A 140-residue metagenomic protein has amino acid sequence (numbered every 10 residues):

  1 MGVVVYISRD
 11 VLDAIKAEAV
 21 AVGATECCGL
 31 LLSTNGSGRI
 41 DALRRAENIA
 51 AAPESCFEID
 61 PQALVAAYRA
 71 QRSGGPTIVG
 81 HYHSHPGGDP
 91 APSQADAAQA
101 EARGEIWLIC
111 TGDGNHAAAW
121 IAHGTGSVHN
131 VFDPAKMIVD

Functional and structural regions predicted by a protein language model:
M1-I78, G87-D140: Conserved beta-strand-loop surface patch within small alpha/beta domains used for substrate/adaptor or ligand engagement
S84: Short, well-ordered beta-to-alpha junction loops that form the rim of enzyme active sites and present histidine/acidic
